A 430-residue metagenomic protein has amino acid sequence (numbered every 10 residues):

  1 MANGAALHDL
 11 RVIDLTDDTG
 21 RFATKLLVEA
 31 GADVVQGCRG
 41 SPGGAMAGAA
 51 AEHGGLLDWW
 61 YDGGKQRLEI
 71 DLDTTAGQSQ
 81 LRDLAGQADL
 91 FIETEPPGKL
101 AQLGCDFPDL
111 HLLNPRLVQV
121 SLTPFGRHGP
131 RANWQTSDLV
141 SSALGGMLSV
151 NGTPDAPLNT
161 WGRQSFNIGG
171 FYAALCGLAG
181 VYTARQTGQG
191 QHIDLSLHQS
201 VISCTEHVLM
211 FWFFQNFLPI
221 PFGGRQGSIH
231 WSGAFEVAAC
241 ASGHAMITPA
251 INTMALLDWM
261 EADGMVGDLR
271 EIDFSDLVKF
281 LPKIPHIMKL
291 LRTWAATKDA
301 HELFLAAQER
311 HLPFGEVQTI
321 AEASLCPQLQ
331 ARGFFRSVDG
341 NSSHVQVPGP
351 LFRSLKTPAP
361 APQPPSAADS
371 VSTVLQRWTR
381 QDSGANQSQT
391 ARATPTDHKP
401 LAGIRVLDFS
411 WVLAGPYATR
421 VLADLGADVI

Functional and structural regions predicted by a protein language model:
M1-Q189, P221-F222, L290, H301 (+2 more regions): N-terminal helix-loop segment corresponding to the beta1-alpha1 unit of nucleotide/adenylate-binding folds
V12, I70, P350-P365, V406: Structural motif
W59-Y61, E236-A241, F335-G340: Short acidic-hydrophobic surface loop/beta-edge motif
P124-G126, L197-I202, S242-G243, A250-T253 (+1 more regions): Glycine-rich beta-alpha junction loops
L158-I168, H192, G223-F235, H244-M246 (+2 more regions): A short glycine-threonine-serine/GTX helix/turn-capping micro-motif
G180-R225, L303, E316, I320: Substrate-binding/catalytic subdomain of NAD(P)-dependent oxidoreductase enzymes
A234-R310, F314, D397: Aromatic-enriched alpha-helical interface/lid elements that frame and gate functional surfaces
R310-P362: A glycine-rich dinucleotide-binding beta-alpha-beta segment and adjacent secondary-structure elements that constitute
